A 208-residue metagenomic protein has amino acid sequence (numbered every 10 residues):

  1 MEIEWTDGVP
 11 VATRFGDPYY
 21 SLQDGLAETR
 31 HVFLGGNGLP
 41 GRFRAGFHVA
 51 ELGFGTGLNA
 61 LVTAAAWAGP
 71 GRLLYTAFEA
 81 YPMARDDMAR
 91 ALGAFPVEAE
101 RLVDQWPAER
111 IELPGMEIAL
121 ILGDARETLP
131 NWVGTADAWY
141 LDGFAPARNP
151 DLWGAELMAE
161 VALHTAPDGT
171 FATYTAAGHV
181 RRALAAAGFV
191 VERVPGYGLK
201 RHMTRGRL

Functional and structural regions predicted by a protein language model:
M1-A50, A64-G93, V97: Rossmann-like AdoMet
T56-L61: Glycine-rich SAM-binding Motif I of class I
F78-A80, W153, A176: Short beta->alpha hinge that forms the Motif I/post-I loop of the SAM-binding pocket
D87-W132: S-adenosyl-L-methionine
I118-L120, G134-G143: Short SAM/SAH-binding signature in class I
A138, T165-T175: Conserved beta-strand signature within the Rossmann-like core of class I S-adenosyl-L-methionine
D151-D168: A short glycine-rich, Lys/Arg-flanked "PGG" loop and its adjoining helix->strand segment in the class I
A177-L208: Class I S-adenosyl-L-methionine
